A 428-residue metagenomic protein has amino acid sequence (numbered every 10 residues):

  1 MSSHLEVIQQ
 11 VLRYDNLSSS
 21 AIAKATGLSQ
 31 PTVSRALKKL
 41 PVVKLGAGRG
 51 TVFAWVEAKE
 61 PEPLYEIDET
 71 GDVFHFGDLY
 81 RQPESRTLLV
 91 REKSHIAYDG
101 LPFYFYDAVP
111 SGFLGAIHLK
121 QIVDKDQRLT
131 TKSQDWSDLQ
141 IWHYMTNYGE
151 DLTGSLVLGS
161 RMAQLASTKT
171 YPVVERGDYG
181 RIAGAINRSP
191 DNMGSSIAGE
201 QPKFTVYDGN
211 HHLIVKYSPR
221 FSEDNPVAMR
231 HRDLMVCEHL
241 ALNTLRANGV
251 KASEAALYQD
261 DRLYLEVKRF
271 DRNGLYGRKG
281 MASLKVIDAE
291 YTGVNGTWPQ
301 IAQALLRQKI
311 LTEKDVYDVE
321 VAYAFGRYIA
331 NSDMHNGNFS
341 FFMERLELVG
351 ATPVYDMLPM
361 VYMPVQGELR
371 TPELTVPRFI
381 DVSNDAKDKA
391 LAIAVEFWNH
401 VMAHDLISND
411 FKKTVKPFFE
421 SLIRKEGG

Functional and structural regions predicted by a protein language model:
M1-I8: Short, leucine-enriched amphipathic alpha-helices that occur as contiguous helical runs
S2, S19-G428: Phosphate/dinucleotide-binding and metal-coordinating scaffold of catalytic cores in nucleotide-dependent enzymes
Q10-V11, Y328: Short alpha-helical segment immediately N-terminal to, or the first helix within, an HTH/HTH-like DNA-binding domain
L12-S18: Short capping segments at the starts of secondary-structure elements
